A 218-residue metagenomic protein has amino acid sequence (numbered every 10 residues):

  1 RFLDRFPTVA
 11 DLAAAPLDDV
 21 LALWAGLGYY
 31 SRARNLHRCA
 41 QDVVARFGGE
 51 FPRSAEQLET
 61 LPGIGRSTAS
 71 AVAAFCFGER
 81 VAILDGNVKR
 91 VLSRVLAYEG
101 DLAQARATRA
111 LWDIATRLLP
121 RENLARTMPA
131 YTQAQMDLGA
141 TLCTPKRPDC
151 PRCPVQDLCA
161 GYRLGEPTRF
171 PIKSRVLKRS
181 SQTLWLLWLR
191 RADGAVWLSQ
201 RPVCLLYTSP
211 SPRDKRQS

Functional and structural regions predicted by a protein language model:
R1-P151, V155-T168, S181: Catalytic cores of DNA base-excision repair glycosylases
L23, L111, L184-L187, V196 (+1 more regions): Residues in intrinsically disordered, low-complexity segments of regulatory proteins
E166, G194-A195, S209: Generic structural motif recognizing short loop/turn segments at the entrances and edges of beta-strands
P171-V196: Conserved N-terminal beta-strand and adjoining loop/helix that marks the start of the Nudix/MutT-like hydrolase domain
W197-R201: Beta-strand scaffold of nucleotide-dependent catalytic cores
Y207-D214: Conserved small/polar residues in nucleotide/adenosyl-binding loops
